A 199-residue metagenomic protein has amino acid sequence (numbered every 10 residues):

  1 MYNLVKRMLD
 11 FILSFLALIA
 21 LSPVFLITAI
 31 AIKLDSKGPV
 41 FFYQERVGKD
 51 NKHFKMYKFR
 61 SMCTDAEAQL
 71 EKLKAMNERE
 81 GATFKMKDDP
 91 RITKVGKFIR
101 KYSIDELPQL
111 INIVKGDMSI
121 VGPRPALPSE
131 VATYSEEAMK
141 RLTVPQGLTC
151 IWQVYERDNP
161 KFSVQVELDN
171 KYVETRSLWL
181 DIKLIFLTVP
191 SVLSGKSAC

Functional and structural regions predicted by a protein language model:
M1-A66, L178, K183-C199: A hydrophobic, helix-centered structural microdomain
M1-L4, K87, R91, A126: Juxtamembrane loop-helix boundary motifs flanking transmembrane segments in multi-pass membrane proteins
M8, E106-L107: Alpha-helical packing segments of well-folded alpha/beta enzyme cores
P39, L107-C199: Hydrophobic structural segments characteristic of membrane proteins
F42-P90, T149-L168: Short, glycine-rich, amphipathic interfacial segments at transmembrane boundaries or analogous
